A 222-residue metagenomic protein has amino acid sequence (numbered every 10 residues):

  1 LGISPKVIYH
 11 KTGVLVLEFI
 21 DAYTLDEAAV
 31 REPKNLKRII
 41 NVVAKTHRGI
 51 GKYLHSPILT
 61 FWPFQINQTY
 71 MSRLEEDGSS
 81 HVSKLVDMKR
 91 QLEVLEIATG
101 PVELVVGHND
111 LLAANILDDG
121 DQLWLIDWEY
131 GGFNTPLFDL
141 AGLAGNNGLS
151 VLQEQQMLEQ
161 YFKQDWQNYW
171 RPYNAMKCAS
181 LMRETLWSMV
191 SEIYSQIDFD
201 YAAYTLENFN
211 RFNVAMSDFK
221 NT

Functional and structural regions predicted by a protein language model:
L1-F61, Y70, E76-S83: ATP-binding pocket architecture of kinase catalytic cores
V7, E93-F138: Active-site acidic catalytic loop and adjacent metal/ATP-binding pocket of ATP-dependent phosphoryl transfer enzymes
V43-L54, E96-T99, N147, D165 (+2 more regions): A general structural signal marking secondary-structure boundaries and capping sites
G51-N109, D119: An alpha-helical support segment within catalytic cores of ATP-dependent transferases
R73-E76, S80-S83, W187-T222: ATP/Mg2+ or Mg2+-diphosphate-binding catalytic cores that bind nucleotide phosphates or diphosphates via glycine-rich
L137-W166, C178-I197, R211: Active-site activation/catalytic loop segments of kinase-like enzymes and analogous catalytic loops in related
R171, A175-C178: Start-of-helix signal in alpha-solenoid helical-repeat scaffolds, especially tetratricopeptide repeats
